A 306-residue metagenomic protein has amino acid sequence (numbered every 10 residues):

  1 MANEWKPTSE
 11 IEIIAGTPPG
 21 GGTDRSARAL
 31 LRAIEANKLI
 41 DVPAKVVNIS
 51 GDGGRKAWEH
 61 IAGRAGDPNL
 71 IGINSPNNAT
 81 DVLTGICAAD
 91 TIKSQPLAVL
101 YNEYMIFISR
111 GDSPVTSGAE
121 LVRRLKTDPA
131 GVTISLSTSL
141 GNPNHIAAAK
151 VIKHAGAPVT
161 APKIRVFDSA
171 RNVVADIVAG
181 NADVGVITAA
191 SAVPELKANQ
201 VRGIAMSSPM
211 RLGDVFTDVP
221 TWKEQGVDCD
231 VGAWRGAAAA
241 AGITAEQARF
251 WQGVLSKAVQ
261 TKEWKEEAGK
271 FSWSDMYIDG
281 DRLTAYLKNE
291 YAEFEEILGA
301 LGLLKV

Functional and structural regions predicted by a protein language model:
M1-K93, G156-D183, D275-I278, L298-V306: N-terminal (or domain-start) structured segment
W5-E10, G203, A245-V306: An extracytoplasmic/periplasmic, membrane-proximal ligand-sensing/linker region
P7-I11, A36, H60-L70, V82-N172 (+2 more regions): Hinge/capping helix and adjacent helix->loop/strand transition within the periplasmic-binding protein
P18-G20, P76, R110-V115, S137-N142 (+4 more regions): Short coil/turn segments
G22-S26, L30, G53-A57, P76 (+11 more regions): Stable alpha-helical elements in mature extracytoplasmic
S50, G131, L136-D218: Ligand-binding pocket segment of bilobal, Venus flytrap-like solute-binding proteins
S191-Q260, N289-A292: C-terminal lobe and pocket-closing loops of periplasmic/extracytoplasmic Venus-flytrap solute-binding proteins
